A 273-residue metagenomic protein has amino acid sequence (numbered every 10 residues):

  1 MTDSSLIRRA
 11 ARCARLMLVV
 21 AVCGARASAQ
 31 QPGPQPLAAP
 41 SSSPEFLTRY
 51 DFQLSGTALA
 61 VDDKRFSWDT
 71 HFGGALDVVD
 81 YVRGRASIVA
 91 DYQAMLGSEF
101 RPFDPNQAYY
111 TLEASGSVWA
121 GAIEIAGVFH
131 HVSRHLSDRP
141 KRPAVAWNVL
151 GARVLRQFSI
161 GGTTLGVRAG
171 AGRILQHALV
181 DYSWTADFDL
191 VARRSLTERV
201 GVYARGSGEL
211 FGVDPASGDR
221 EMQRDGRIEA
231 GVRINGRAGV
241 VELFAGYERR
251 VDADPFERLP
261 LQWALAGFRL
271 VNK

Functional and structural regions predicted by a protein language model:
M1-P34, K273: Cleavable N-terminal export/targeting peptides
Q30-K273: Transmembrane beta-barrel domains of bacterial outer-membrane proteins
